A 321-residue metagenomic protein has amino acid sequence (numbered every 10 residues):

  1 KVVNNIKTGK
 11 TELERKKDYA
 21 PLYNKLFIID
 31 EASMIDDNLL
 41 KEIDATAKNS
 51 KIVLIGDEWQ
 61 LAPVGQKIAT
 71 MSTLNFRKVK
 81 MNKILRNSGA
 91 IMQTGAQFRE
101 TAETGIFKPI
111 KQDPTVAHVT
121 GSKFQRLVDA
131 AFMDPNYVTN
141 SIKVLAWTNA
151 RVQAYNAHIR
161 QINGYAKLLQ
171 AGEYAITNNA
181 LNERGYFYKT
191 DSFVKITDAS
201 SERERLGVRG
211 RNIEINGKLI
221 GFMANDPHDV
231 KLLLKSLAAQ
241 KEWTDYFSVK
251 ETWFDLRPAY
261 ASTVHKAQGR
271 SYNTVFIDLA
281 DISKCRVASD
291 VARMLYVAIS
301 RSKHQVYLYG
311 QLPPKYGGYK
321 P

Functional and structural regions predicted by a protein language model:
K1-L13, P21-T115, S201-E204, G210: Conserved helicase motor core of SF1/SF2 NTP-dependent helicases
E12-L13, D36-L39, F124, Y260 (+1 more regions): Amphipathic coiled-coil/heptad-repeat helices and related helical stalk/stem segments that mediate oligomerization
K17-A20, A180: A short, amphipathic alpha-helix used for macromolecular contacts
Y19-N24, A47, A131-S141, L169-Q170 (+2 more regions): Flexible, charged surface loops at secondary-structure boundaries
G56, V64, V119-K123, A150: Short beta->alpha linker loops
N82, N87-A90, N140-P321: Core RecA-like ATPase module of SF1/SF2 helicases and allied nucleic-acid translocases
T104-L127, N136-I142: Inter-lobe coupling/hinge region of RecA-like P-loop helicase motors
Q125-A131, Y137, D255-A261: Phosphate-interacting basic helix/loop segments used at nucleotide- and nucleic-acid interfaces
